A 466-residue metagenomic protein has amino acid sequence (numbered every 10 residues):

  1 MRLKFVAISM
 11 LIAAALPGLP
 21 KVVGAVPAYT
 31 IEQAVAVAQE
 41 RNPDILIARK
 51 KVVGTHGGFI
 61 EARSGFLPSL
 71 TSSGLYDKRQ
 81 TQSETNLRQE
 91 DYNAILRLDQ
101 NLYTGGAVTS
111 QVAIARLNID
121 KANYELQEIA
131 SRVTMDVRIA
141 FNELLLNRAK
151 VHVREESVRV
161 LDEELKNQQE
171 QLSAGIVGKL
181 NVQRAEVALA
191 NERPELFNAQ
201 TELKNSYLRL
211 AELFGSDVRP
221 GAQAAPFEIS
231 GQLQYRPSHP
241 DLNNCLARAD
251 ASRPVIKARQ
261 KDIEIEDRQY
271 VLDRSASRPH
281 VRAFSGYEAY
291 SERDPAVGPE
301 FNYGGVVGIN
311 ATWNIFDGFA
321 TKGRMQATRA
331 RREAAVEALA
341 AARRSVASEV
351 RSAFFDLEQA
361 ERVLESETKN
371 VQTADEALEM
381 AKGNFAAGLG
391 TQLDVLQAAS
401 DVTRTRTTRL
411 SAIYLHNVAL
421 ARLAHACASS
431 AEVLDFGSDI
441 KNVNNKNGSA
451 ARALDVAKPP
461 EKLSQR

Functional and structural regions predicted by a protein language model:
A7-G18: Bacterial N-terminal signal peptides
V22-V23, Q80, T408-R466: Acidic, low-complexity, intrinsically disordered peripheral segments
L46-K50, I60-L67, T71, R88 (+9 more regions): Sec/SRP-type N-terminal targeting helices
T71-L75, R97-D99, R282-G286, T312: Transmembrane beta-strands of outer-membrane beta-barrel proteins
Y76-Q80, L102, Y287-S291, I315 (+1 more regions): Transmembrane beta-strands of outer-membrane beta-barrel pores
Y92-L98, C245, G305-A311: Hydrophobic, lipid-facing positions within transmembrane beta-strands of outer-membrane proteins
I129-R248, D356, A360-V363, M380-G383 (+2 more regions): Periplasmic alpha-helical coiled-coil/stalk elements that build and connect Gram-negative outer-membrane
L172-I176, F385-L389, A426, S430: A short glycine-centered flexible hinge/capping loop motif at secondary-structure junctions
